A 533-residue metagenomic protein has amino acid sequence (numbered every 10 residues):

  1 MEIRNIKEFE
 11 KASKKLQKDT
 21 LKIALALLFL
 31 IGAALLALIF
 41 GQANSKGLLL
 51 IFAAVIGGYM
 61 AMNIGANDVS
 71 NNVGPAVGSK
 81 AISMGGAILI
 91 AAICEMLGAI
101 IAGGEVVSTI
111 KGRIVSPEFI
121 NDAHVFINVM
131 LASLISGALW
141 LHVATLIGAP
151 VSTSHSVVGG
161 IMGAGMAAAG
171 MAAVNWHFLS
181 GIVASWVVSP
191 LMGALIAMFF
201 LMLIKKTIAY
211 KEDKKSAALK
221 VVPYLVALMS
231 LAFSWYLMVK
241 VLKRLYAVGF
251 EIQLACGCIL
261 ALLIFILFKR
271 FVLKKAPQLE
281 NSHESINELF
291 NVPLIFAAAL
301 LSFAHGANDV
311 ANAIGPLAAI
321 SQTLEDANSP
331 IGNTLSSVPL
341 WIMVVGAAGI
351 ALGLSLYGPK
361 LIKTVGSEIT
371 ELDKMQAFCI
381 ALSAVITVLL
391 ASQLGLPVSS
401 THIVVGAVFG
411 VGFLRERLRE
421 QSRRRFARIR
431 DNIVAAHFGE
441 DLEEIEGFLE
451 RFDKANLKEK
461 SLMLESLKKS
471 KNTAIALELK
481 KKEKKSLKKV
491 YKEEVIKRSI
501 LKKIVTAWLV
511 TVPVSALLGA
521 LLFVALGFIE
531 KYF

Functional and structural regions predicted by a protein language model:
M1-F533: Alpha-helical transmembrane segments and immediately membrane-proximal extracytoplasmic
